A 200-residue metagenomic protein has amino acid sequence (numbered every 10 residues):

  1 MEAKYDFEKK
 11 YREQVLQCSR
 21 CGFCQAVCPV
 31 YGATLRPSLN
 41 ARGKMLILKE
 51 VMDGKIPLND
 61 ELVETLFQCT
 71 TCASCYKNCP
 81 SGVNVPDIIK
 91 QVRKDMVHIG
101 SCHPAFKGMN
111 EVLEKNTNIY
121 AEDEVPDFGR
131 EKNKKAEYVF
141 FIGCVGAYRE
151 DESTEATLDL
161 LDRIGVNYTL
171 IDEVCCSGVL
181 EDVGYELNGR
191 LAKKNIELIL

Functional and structural regions predicted by a protein language model:
M1-L66: Ferredoxin-type iron-sulfur electron-transfer modules and their immediate structural context
E8, M45-L200: Iron-sulfur-cluster electron-transfer modules
